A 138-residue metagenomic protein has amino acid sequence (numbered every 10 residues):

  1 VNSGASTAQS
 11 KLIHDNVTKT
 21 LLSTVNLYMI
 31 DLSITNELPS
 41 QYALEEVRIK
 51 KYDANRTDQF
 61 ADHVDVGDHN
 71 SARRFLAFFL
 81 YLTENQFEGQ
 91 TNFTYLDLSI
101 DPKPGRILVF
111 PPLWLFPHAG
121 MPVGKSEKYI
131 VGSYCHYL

Functional and structural regions predicted by a protein language model:
V1-I107, L115-L138: Fe(II)/2-oxoglutarate oxygenase catalytic core
